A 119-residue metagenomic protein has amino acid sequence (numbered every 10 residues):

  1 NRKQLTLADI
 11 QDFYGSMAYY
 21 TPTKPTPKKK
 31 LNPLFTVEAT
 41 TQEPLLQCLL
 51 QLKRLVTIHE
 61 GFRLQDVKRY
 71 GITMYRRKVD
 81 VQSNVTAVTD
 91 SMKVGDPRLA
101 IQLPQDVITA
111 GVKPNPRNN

Functional and structural regions predicted by a protein language model:
N1-N119: Acidic/polar-rich alpha-helix caps and helix-coil junctions
